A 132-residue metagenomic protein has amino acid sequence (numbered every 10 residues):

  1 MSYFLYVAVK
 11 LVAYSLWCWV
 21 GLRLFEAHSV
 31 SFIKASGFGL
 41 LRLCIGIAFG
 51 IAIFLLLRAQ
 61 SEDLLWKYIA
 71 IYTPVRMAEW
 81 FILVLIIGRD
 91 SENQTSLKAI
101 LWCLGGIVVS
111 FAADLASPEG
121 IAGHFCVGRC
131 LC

Functional and structural regions predicted by a protein language model:
M1-C132: Juxtamembrane/disordered regions of integral membrane proteins
